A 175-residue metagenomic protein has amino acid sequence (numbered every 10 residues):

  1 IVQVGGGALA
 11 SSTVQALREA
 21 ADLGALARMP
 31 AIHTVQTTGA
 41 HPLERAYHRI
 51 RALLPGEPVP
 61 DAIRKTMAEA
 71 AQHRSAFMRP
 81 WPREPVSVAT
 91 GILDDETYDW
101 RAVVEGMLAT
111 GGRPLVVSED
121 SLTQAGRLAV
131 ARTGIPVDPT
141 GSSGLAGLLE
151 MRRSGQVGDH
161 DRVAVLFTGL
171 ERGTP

Functional and structural regions predicted by a protein language model:
I1-G24, R127: Active-site/ligand-binding-proximal alpha/beta "capping" segment
V2-G5, H33-Q36, A164-T168: Short beta-strand segments
V2-G5, P30, Q124-R127, I135-L148: Substrate-binding/catalytic subdomain of NAD(P)-dependent oxidoreductase enzymes
Q3-V14, L43, S142-L148, G173-T174: Short glycine/serine/threonine-rich phosphate/pyrophosphate-binding segments that cradle anionic phosphate groups
Q15, Y47-H48, R132, E150 (+2 more regions): Short glycine/threonine-rich loop-to-helix capping motif typified by GTGT followed within a few residues by an Asp-Pro
R18-P136: Active-site/ligand-binding loops adjacent to catalytic centers
R132-T140, D159-R162: Short, structured secondary-structure boundary patches
L145-P175: Catalytic phosphate/nucleotide-handling subdomain of diverse soluble enzymes
